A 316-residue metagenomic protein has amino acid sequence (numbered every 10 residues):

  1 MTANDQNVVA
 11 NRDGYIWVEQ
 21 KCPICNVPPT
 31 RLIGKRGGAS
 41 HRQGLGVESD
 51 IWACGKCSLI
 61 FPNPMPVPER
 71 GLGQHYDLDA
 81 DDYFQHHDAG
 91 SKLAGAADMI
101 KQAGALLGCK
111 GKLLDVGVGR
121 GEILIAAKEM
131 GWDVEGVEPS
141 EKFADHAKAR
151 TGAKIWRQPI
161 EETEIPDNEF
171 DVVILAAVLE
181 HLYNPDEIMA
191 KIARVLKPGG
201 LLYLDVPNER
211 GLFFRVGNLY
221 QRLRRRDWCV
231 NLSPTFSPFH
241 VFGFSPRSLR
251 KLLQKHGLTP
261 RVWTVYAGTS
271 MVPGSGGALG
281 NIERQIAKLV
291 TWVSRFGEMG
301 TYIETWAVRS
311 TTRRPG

Functional and structural regions predicted by a protein language model:
M1-N168, V172-A176, P185-M189, P246 (+3 more regions): Conserved N-terminal segment of class I S-adenosyl-L-methionine
L175, Y183-K191, V195, L201-V308: S-adenosyl-L-methionine-dependent methyltransferase catalytic module, highlighting the catalytic core
